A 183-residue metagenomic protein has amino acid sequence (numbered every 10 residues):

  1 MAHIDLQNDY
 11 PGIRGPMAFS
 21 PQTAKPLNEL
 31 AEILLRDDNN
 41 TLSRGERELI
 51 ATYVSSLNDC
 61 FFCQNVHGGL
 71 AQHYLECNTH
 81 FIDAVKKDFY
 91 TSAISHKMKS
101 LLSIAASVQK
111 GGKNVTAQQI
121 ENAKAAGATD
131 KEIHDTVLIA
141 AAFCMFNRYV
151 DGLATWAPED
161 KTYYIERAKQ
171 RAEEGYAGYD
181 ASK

Functional and structural regions predicted by a protein language model:
M1-K183: Hydrophobic alpha-helical segments
